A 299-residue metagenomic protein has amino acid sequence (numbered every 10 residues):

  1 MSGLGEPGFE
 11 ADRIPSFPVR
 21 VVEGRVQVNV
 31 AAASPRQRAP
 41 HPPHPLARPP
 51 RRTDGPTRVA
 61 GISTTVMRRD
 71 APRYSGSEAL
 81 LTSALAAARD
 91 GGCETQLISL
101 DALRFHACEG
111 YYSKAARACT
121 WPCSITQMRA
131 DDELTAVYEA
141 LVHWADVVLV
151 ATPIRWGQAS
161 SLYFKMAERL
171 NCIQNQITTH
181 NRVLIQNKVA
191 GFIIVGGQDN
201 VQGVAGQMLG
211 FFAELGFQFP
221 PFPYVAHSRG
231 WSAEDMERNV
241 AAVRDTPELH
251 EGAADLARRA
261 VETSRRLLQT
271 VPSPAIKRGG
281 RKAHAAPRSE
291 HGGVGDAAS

Functional and structural regions predicted by a protein language model:
M1-L46, T126-E133, V137: Rieske [2Fe-2S] iron-sulfur-binding domain
A31, T64, L100, I194-G197: Cofactor-binding loop segments of dinucleotide-utilizing enzymes, especially the Rossmann-like FAD- and NAD(P)+-binding
Q37-T57, V66, D70, G76-A79 (+2 more regions): Glycine-rich phosphate/pyrophosphate-binding loop and the adjoining helix
R58-A60, G191: Conserved beta-strand elements of the Class I
S75-R89: Short catalytic helix/loop segments, enriched in acidic residues and glycine and frequently bearing histidine
G91-Q96, F217-Q218: A generic structural motif
L97-C123, S232-N239: N-terminal beta-loop-helix "entrance" segment that forms/cooperates in small-molecule cofactor or anionic ligand
S124-Q218: Helix-loop-strand module that forms the ligand-binding subsite of alpha/beta enzymes
